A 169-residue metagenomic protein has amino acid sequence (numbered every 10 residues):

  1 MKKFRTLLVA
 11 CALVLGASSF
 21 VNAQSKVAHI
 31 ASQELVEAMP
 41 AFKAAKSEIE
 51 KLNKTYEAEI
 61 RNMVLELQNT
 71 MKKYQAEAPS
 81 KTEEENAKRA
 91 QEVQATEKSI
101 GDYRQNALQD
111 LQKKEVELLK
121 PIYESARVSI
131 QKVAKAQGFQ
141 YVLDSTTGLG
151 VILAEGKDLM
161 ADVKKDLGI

Functional and structural regions predicted by a protein language model:
M1-L8: Bacterial N-terminal signal peptides that target proteins for export
V9, L13-L15: Hydrophobic alpha-helical targeting segments used for export or membrane insertion
S18-A23: Sec/Tat signal peptide C-region and signal peptidase I cleavage site
Q24-I169: Amphipathic, charged alpha-helical segments and their helix-to-coil junctions in extracytoplasmic/peripheral assemblies
